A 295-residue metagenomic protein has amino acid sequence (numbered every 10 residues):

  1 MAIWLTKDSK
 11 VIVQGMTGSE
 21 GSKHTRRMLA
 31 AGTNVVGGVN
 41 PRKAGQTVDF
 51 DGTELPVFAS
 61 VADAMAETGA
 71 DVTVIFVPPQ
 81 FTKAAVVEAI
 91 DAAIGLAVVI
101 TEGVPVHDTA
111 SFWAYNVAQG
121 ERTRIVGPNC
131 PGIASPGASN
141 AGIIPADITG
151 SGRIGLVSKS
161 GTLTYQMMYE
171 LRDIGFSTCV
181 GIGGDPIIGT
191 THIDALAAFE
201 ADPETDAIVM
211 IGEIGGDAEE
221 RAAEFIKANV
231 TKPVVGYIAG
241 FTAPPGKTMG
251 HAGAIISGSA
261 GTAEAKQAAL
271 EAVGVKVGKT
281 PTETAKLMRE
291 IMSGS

Functional and structural regions predicted by a protein language model:
M1-S295: Catalytic-core regions of core metabolic enzymes, especially those transforming organic acids/acyl-group intermediates
